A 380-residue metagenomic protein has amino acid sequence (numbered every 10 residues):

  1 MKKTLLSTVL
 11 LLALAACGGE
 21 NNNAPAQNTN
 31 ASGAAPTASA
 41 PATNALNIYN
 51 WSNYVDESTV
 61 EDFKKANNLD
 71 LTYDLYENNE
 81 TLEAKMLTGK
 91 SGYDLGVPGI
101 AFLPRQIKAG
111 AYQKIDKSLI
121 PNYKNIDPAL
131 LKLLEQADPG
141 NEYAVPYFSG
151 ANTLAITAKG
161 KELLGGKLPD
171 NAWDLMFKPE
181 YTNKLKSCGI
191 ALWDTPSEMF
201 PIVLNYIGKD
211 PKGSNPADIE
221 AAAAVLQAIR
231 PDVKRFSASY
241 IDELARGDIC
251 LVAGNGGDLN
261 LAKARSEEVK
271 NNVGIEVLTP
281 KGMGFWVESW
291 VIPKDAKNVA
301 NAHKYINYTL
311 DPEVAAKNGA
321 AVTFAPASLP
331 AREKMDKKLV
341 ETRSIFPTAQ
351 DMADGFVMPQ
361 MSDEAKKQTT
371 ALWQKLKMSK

Functional and structural regions predicted by a protein language model:
M1-G18: Gram-negative bacterial Sec-dependent N-terminal signal peptides
C17-Q27: Bacterial lipoprotein signal-peptidase II cleavage site
G33-A34, A38-Q106: Early extracytoplasmic/lumenal segment of secretory-pathway proteins
V97-K234, A238-I241, A245: Extracytoplasmic ligand-binding site segments that recognize negatively charged/polar headgroups
F102-R105, L251-N271: A ligand-binding cleft/hinge motif common to bilobed small-molecule-binding domains
I219-A228, K270-V291: Periplasmic-binding protein-like
D242, A349-K380: Conserved C-terminal helix/tail region of periplasmic/extracytoplasmic solute-binding proteins
E288, P293-A353: Mature extracytoplasmic/periplasmic domains
